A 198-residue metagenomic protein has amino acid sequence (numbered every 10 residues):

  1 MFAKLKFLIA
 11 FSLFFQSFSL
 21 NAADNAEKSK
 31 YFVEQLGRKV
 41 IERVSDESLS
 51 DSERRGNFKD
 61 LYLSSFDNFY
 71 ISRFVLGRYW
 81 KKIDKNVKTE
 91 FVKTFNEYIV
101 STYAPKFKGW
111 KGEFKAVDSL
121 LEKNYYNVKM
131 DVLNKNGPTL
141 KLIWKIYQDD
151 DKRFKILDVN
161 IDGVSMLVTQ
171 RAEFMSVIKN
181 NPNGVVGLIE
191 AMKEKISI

Functional and structural regions predicted by a protein language model:
M1-L8: Bacterial N-terminal signal peptides that target proteins for export
L8-Q16: Bacterial N-terminal signal peptides
F18-D24: Sec/Tat signal peptide C-region and signal peptidase I cleavage site
A26-F107: Early exported N-terminus immediately downstream of N-terminal targeting peptides
F95, D118-L120, V132-N134, I146-Q148 (+1 more regions): A mature extracytoplasmic/lumenal domain signature
S101-I143, K195-I198: Surface-exposed, charged secondary-structure patches
K141, K145-V168: Short beta-strand edge/turn micro-motifs at domain boundaries
I161-I198: Low-complexity, intrinsically disordered terminal/linker segments enriched in charged and Gly/Pro repeats
